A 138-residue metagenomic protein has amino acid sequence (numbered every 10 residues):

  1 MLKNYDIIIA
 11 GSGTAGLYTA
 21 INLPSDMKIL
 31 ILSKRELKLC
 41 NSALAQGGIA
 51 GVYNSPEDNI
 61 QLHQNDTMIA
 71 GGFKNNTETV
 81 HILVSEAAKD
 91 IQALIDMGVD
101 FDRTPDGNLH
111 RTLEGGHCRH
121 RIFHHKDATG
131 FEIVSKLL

Functional and structural regions predicted by a protein language model:
L2-Y5: Core beta-strand elements of the Rossmann-like FAD/NAD(P) dinucleotide-binding domain in flavoenzyme oxidoreductases
I7-I31: N-terminal Rossmann-like FAD-binding beta1-loop-alpha1 element of flavoenzymes
K34-L138: Conserved N-terminal/central alpha/beta ligand/cofactor-binding core
